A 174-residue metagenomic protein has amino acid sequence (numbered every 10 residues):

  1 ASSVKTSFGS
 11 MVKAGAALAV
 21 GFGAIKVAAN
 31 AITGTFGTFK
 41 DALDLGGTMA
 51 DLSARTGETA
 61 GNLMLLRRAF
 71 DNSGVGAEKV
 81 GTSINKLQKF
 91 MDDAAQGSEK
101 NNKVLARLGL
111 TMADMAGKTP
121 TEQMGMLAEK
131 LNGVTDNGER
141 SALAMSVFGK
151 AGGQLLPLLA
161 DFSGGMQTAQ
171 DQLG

Functional and structural regions predicted by a protein language model:
S2-A24: Membrane-penetrating hydrophobic segments
A17-V75, K79-D93, K100-L110, Q123-K130 (+2 more regions): Small-residue helix-packing and pore-constriction motifs in hydrophobic alpha-helices
D114-M115: Accessory, often N-terminal, substrate/partner-engagement and coupling regions that sit outside the core NTP/cofactor
K118, E122, A128-N137: Small-polar (Ser/Thr/Gly)-enriched, low-hydrophobicity segments that adopt extended beta-strand/coil conformations
